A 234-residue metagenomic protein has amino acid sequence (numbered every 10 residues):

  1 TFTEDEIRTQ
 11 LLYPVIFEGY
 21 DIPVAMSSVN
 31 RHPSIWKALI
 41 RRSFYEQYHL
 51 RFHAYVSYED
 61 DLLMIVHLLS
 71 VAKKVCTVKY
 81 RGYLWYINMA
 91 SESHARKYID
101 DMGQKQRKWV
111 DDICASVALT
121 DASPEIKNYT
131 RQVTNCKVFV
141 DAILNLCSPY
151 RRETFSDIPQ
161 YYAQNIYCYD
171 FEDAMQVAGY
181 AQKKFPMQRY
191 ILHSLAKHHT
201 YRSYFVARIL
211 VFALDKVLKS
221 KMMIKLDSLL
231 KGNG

Functional and structural regions predicted by a protein language model:
T1-V78, Y83-D101: Donor-binding/catalytic cores of nucleotide-activated saccharide and glycerol-phosphate transferases/polymerases
S34-I35, E46, R131-Q132, V138-L146: Catalytic core and acceptor-binding pocket of nucleotide-sugar-dependent glycosyltransferases
S43, Q47, H67, D112-A115 (+2 more regions): Residue-level signal for well-ordered alpha-helical scaffold segments within enzymatic catalytic domains
Y48, I126-T130, N165: Residue-level recognition of alpha-helix termini/interfacial anchor residues
Y80-M89, A95-P124, C136-F171: Catalytic core of nucleotide-sugar-dependent glycosyltransferases
S123-T134, H198-Y204: Structural motif
S148-G234: Membrane-interface aromatic/basic loop that binds lipid-linked glycans or pyrophosphate carriers, typified by
